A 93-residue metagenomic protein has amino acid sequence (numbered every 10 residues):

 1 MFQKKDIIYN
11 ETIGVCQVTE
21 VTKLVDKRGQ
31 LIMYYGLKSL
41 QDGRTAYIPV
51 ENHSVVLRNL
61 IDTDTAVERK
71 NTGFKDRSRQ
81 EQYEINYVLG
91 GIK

Functional and structural regions predicted by a protein language model:
M1-F2: Absolute protein N-terminus
K5-D6: Loop/turn positions that initiate beta-strands
G14-L24: Short beta-strand-centered aromatic/proline hotspots
T19-E20, R28-Q30, L57: Short amphipathic alpha-helical leader/targeting segments
D26-N52: Short solvent-exposed strand/turn elements
E51-K93: Charge/polar-rich, low-complexity and marginally structured segments
